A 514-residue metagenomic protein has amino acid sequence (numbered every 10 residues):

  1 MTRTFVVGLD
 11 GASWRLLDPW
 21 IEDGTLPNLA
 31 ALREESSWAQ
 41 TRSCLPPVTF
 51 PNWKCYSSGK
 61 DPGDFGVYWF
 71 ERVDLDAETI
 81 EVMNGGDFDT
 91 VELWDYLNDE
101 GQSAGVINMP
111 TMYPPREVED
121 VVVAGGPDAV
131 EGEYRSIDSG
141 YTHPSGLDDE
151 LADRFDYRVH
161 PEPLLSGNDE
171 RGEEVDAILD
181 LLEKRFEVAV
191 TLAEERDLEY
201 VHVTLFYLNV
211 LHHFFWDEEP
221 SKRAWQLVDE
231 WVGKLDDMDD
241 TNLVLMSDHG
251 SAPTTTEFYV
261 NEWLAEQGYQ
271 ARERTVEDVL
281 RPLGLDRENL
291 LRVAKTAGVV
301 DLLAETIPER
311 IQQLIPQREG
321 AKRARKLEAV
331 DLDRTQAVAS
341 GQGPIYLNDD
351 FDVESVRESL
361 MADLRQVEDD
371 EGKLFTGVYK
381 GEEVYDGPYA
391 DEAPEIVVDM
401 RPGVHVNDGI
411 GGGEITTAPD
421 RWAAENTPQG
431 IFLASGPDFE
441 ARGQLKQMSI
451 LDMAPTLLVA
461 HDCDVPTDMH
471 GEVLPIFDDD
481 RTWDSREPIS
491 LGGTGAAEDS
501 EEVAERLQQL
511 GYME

Functional and structural regions predicted by a protein language model:
M1-S37, M469, R506, M513: Active-site-proximal N-terminal segment of extracellular/periplasmic enzymes that hydrolyze or transfer
W14-L16, T49-F50, D64-F65, M112-E119 (+8 more regions): Short catalytic/ligand-binding loop motif for oxyanion handling, primarily in non-cytosolic enzymes, centered on
D18-K60, G105: Short, structured active-site-proximal loop/turn typified by the sulfatase FGly-forming signature C/S-X-P-X-R
N28, W216, W225-A265, Y269-Q270 (+4 more regions): Metal-dependent active-site segment of extracytoplasmic phospho-/sulfohydrolases and closely related
D61-F215, L285-R318, L332-G372: His/Asp/Glu-rich, glycine-adjacent segments that coordinate divalent cations and/or stabilize oxyanion chemistry on
L97, E288-Q444, M448-A454: Active-site neighborhoods of enzymes that stabilize oxyanions during catalysis
G233, D237-L243, H249-D349, D480-P488: Acidic/histidine-rich catalytic neighborhood
G381, G387-A393, G411, Q447 (+3 more regions): Long, internal low-complexity/basic segments
